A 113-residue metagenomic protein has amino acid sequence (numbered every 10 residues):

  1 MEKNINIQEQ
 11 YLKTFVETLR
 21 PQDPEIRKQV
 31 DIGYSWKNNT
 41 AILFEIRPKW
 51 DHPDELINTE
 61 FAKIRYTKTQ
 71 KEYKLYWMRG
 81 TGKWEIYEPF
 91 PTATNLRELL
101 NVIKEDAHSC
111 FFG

Functional and structural regions predicted by a protein language model:
M1-D54: Negatively charged, low-complexity tracts enriched in Asp/Glu with abundant Ser/Thr
Y11, Y34, Y66, Y73-Y76 (+1 more regions): Sequence-level detector for tyrosine residue identity
F15-E25, T59-E72, C110-G113: Hydrophobic transmembrane alpha-helix bundles
I32-Y34, F61, W84, P91: Generic preference for hydrophobic/aromatic residues in regular secondary structure cores
I42-W77: Short, conserved beta-strand/beta-arch hydrophobic-aromatic motifs that form part of recognition grooves or interface
K71-G113: Short, compact, well-ordered microdomains
